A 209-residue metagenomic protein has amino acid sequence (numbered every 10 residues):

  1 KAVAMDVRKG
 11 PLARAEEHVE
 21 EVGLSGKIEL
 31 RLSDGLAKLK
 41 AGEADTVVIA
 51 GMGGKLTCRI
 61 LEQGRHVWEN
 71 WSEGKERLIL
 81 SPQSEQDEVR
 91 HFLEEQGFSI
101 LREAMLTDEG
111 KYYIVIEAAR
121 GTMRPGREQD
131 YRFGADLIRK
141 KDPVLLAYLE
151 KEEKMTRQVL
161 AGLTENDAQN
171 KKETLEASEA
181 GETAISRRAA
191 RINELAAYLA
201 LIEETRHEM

Functional and structural regions predicted by a protein language model:
K1: Conserved S-adenosyl-L-methionine
M5-D45: S-adenosyl-L-methionine
A37-E43, K55-M209: Class I S-adenosyl-L-methionine
G51-M52: Glycine-rich, N-terminal phosphate-binding loop of Rossmann-like dinucleotide-binding domains
